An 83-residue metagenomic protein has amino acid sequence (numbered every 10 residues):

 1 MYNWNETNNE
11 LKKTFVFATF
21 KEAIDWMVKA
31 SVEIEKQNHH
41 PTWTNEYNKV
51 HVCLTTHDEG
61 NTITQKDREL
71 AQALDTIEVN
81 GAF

Functional and structural regions predicted by a protein language model:
M1-E10: Short aromatic-glycine-(Arg/Gly/Cys) micro-motifs in beta-strand/loop hairpins
W4, T42-N45: Short beta-strand
E10-A18: Short, well-ordered beta-strand elements within core beta-sheets of diverse protein domains
T19-V28: Short amphipathic alpha-helices within nucleic acid-binding modules
V28-K29, Q72: Solvent-exposed alpha-helix faces
S31-H39, E78: A common structural junction motif
Y47-H57: Disulfide-stabilized extracellular beta-strand modules
T55-F83: C-terminal structural segments of small proteins and small subunits
